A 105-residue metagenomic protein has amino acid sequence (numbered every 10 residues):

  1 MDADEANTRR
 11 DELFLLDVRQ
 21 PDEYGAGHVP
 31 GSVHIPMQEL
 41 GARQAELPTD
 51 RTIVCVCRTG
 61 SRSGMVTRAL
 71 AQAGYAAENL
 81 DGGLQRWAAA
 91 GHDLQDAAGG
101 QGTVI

Functional and structural regions predicted by a protein language model:
M1-F14, Q20-T52, S61-I105: Rhodanese-like catalytic fold shared by cysteine-dependent sulfurtransferases and DSP/PTP-type phosphatases
V56: Short, surface-exposed ligand- or partner-binding patches at beta-edge/loop junctions that are enriched in aromatics
